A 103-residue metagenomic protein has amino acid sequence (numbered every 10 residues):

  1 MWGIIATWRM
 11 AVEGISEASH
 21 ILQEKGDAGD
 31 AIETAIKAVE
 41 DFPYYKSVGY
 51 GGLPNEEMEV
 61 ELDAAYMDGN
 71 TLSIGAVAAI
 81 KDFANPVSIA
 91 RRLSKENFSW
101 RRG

Functional and structural regions predicted by a protein language model:
M1-G103: Alpha/propeptide regions of enzymes that mature by internal proteolysis
